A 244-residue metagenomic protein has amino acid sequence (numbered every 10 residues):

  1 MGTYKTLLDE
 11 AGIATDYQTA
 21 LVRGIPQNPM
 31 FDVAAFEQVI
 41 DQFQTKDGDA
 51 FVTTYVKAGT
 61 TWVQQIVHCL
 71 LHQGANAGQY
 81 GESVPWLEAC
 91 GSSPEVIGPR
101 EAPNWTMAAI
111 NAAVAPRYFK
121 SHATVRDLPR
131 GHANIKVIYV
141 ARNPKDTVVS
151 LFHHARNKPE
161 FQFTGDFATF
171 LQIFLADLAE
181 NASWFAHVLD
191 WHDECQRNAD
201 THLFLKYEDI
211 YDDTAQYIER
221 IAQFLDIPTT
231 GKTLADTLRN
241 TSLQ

Functional and structural regions predicted by a protein language model:
M1-L205, A215-I218, T230: PAPS-dependent sulfotransferase catalytic domain
E208, A235-L238: An alpha-helix initiation/capping motif
I210-D213: Acidic, metal-coordinating catalytic cores used for nucleic-acid/nucleotide bond scission and strand-transfer chemistry
D226-D236: Short, surface-exposed acidic
L238-Q244: PAPS-dependent sulfotransferase catalytic core
